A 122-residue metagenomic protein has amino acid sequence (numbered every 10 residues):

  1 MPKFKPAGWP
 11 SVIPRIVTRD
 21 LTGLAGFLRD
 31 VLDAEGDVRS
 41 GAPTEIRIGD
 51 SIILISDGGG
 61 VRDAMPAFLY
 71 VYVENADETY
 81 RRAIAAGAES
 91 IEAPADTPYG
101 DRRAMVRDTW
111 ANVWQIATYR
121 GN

Functional and structural regions predicted by a protein language model:
M1-A7, Y80-N122: Vicinal oxygen chelate
M1-G26, E35, D50-I52, A67-L69 (+1 more regions): N-terminal beta-strand motif that seeds the catalytic metal site of vicinal oxygen chelate
S11-R19, T44-R47, G60-I84, R102-R107: Vicinal oxygen chelate
P14-I16, D37-R39, A93-D96: Short beta-strand-to-loop elements that line the ligand-binding cleft of bilobed periplasmic-binding protein-like
T22-D30, A104, V113: Conserved active-site alpha-helix within GNAT-family acetyltransferase domains
D30-D37, G87-E89: Conserved acetyl-CoA-binding loop of GNAT-fold acetyltransferases
E35-A67, V113-T118: Conserved short beta-strand elements that form part of the metal-binding/catalytic scaffold of enzyme active sites
